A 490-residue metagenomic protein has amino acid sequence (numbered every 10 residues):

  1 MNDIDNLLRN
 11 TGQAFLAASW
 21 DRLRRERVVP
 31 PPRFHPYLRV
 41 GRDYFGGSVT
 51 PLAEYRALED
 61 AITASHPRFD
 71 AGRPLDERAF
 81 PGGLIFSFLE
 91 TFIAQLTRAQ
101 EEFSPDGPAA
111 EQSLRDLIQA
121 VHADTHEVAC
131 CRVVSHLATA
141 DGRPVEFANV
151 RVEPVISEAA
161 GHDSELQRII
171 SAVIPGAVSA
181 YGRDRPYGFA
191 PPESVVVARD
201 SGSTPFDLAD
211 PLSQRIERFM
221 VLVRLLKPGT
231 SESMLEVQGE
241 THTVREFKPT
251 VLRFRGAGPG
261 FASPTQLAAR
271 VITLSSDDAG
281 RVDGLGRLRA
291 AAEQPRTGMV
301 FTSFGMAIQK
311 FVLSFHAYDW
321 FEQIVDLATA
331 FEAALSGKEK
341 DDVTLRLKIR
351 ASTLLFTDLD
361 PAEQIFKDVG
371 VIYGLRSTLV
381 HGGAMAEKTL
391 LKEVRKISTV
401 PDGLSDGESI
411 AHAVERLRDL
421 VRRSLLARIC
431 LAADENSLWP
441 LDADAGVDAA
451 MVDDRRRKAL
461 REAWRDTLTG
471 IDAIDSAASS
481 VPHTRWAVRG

Functional and structural regions predicted by a protein language model:
M1-F80, F86-A94, E102-P105, A109-S113 (+2 more regions): Amphipathic alpha-helical interface elements
D60-E322, I410-W486: Charged, non-catalytic interaction/linker regions at domain boundaries that couple catalytic cores to substrate
A317-F321, L354-K367, M385-A386, L404 (+1 more regions): Short, contiguous acidic/charged loop-to-helix segments that flank catalytic cores in large enzymes
E339, S377-M385, L426-D434: Charged/polar positions within long, soluble alpha-helices
V343-D360, L391-V394: Short, charged amphipathic alpha-helical segments flanked by flexible coils
A362-K396: Histidine-centered, metal-coordinating catalytic motifs and their short helical/loop contexts
L391-E408: A solvent-exposed, charged loop/short amphipathic helix patch at secondary-structure junctions
